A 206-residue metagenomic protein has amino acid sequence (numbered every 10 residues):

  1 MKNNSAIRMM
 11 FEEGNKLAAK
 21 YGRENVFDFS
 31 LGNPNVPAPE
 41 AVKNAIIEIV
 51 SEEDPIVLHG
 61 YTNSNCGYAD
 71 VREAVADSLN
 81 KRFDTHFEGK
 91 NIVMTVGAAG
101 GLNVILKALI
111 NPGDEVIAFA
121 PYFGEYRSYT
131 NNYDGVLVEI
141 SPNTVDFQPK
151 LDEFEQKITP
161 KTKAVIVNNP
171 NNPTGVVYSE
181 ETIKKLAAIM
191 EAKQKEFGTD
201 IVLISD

Functional and structural regions predicted by a protein language model:
K2-G97, V104: N-terminal small-domain helix-loop-helix segment of the aminotransferase-like
N25-V26, K163-A164, I201-V202: Charged active-site motifs of nucleotide-sugar-dependent glycosyltransferases
P55-G198: Conserved core of the PLP fold type I
N169, L203-I204: Residue-level marker for buried hydrophobic side chains located in beta-strands that build the well-ordered beta-sheet
